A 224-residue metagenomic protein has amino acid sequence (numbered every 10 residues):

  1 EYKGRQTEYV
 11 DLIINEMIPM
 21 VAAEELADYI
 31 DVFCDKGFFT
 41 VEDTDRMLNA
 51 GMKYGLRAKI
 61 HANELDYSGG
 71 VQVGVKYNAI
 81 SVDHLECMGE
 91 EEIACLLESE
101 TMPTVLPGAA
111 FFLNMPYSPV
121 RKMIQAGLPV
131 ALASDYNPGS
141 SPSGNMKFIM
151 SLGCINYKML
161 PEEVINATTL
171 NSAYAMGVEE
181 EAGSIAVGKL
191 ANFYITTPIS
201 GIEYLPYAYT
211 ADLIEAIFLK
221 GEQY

Functional and structural regions predicted by a protein language model:
E1-G69: Metal-coordinating catalytic core of metallo-dependent amide/deamination hydrolases
L12, E16, M20, R46 (+5 more regions): Alpha-helical scaffold segments in soluble metabolic enzymes
M20-V21, M47, G51, G74 (+3 more regions): Generic structural signal for hydrophobic
F33, H61-N63, T104-L106, A133 (+1 more regions): Generic beta-strand/beta-sheet core signal
Y67-E181, Y209, Q223: Active-site-adjacent C-terminal substructures of enzyme catalytic domains
L170, L190-Y224: C-terminal cap of metal-dependent C-N hydrolases
